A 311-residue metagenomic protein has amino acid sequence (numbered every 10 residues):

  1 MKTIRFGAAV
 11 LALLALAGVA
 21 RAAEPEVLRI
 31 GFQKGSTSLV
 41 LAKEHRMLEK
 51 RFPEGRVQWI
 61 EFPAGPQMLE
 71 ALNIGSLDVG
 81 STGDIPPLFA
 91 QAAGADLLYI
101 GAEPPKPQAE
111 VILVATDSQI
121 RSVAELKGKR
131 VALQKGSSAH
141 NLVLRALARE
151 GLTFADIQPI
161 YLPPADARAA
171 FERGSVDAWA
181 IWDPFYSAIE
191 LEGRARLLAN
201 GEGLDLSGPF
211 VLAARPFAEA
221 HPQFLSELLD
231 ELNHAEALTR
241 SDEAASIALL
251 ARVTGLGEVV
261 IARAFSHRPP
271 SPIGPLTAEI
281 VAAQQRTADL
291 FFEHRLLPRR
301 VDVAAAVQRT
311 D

Functional and structural regions predicted by a protein language model:
M1-R5: Positively charged n-region of N-terminal signal peptides that target proteins for export
G7-A17: Bacterial N-terminal signal peptides
G18-A22: Sec/Tat signal peptide C-region and signal peptidase I cleavage site
A23-E150, Q158-Y161, D177-I181, L198 (+1 more regions): Short, glycine-/small- and polar/acidic-enriched structural segments that line small-molecule recognition paths
H45, L69, N73, D84-P87 (+12 more regions): Extracytoplasmic/secreted envelope proteins and their assembly/folding machinery, especially bacterial periplasmic
I85, D156-I160, A165-R252: Pocket-lining segment of extracytoplasmic ligand-binding domains
E219-L296: Secondary-structure end/capping motifs
D289-D311: Conserved C-terminal helix/tail region of periplasmic/extracytoplasmic solute-binding proteins
